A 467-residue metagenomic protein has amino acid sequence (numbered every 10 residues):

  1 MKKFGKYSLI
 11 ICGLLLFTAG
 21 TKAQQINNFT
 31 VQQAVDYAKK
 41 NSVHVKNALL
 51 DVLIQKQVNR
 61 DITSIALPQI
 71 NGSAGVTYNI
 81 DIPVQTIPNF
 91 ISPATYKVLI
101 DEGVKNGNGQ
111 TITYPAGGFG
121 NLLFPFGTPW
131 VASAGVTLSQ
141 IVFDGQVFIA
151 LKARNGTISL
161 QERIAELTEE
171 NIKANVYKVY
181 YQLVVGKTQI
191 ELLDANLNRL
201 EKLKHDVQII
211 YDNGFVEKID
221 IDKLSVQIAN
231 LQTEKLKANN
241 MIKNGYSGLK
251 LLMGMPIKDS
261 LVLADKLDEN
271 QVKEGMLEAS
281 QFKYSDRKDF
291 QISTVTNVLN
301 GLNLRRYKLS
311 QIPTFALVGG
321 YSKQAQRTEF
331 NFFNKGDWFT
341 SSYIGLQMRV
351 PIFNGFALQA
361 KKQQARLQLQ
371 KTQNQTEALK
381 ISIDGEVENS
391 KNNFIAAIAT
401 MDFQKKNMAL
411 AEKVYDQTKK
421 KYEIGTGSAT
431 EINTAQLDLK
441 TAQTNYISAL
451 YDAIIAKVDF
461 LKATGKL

Functional and structural regions predicted by a protein language model:
K2-K3, Q57-N59, R163-A165, E169-Y284 (+2 more regions): Periplasmic alpha-helical coiled-coil/stalk elements that build and connect Gram-negative outer-membrane
K3-K6, Q24, N71-S73, I80-N89 (+2 more regions): Acidic, low-complexity, intrinsically disordered peripheral segments
S8-T18: Bacterial N-terminal signal peptides
A23-V84, I257, L263-G301, I352: Bacterial Sec-pathway N-terminal export signals of envelope proteins
Q25-I26, S73-V136, K266-E274, V318-V350: Small/polar, glycine/serine/threonine/aspartate-rich low-complexity segments that form flexible
K46-L50, T63, F126, V142-E169 (+5 more regions): Sec/SRP-type N-terminal targeting helices
T233-M255, A409-K466: Short segments within alpha-helical structural elements
